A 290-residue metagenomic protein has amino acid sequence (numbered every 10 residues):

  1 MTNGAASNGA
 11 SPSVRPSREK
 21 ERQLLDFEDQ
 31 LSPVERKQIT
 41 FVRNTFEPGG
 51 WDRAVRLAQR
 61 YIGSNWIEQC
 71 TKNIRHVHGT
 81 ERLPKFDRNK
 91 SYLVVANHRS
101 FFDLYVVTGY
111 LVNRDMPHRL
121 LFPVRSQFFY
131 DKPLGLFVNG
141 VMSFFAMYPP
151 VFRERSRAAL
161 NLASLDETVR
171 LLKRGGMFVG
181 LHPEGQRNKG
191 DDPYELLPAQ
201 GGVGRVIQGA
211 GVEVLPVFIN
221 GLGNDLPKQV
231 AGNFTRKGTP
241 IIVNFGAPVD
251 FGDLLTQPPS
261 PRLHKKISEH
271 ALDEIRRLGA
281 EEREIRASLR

Functional and structural regions predicted by a protein language model:
T2-Q38, V42-R43, E47, L160-R290: Non-catalytic C-terminal accessory region of glycerolipid acyltransferases and related lyso-lipid remodeling enzymes
D26-H78, P133-M147: A transmembrane-helix-recognition feature enriched in membrane-embedded lipid enzymes and envelope glyco-/phospholipid
T45-F46, F86-R157: Catalytic core of membrane glycerolipid acyltransferases/transacylases, capturing the structured, soluble-facing
G63-I67, V112, N139, V169 (+1 more regions): Short amphipathic alpha-helical segments and helix-helix/interface helices
W66-H98: Helix-to-loop junction immediately C-terminal to a conserved catalytic motif
N73, M116-H118, T239-I241: Residue-level signal for beta-strand positions within conserved beta-sheet cores that form or flank
N73, N89, F144-M147, R174-G175 (+1 more regions): Structured helix-beta-strand junction loops
G79, V106, A163-E167: Well-ordered alpha-helical segments embedded in enzymatic catalytic cores
